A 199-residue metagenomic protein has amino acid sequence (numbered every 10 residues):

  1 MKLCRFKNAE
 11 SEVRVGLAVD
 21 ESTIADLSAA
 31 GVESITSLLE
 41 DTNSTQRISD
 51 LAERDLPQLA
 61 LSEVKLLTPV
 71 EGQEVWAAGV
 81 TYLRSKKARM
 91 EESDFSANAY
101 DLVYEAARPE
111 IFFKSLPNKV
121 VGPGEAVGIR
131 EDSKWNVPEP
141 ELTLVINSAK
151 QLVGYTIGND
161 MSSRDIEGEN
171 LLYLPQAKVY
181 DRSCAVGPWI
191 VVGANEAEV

Functional and structural regions predicted by a protein language model:
K2-S44: Gly/serine-rich nucleotide phosphate-binding loop at the start of the catalytic core of nucleotide/ADP-ribose-handling
C4, Q46-V199: Active-site microenvironments in enzyme catalytic cores
